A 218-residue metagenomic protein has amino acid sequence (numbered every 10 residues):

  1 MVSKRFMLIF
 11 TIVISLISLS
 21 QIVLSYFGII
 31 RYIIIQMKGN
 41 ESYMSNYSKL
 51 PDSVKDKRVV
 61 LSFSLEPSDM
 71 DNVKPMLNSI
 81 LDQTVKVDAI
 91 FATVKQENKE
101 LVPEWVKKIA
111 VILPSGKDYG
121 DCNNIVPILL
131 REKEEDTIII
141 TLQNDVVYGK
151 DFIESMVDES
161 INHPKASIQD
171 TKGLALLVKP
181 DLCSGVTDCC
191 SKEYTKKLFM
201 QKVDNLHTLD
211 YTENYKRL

Functional and structural regions predicted by a protein language model:
V2-S79: N-proximal low-complexity "stem/linker" segments adjacent to membrane-targeting elements
P75-S79, P127, E154-M156: A short acidic, amphipathic alpha-helical/loop segment
L77-V87: Short, acidic, metal-binding catalytic loop of nucleotide-sugar glycosyltransferases
T93-T137: Active-site-proximal specificity loops/subdomain of glycosyltransferases
D136-V147: Short beta-strand-to-loop acidic/aromatic patch adjacent to the donor-nucleotide binding site
K150-G173: Conserved donor-nucleotide/metal-binding helix-loop-beta segment in metal-dependent transferases, i.e., the alpha-helix
A175-L218: Catalytic core and acceptor-binding pocket of nucleotide-sugar-dependent glycosyltransferases
